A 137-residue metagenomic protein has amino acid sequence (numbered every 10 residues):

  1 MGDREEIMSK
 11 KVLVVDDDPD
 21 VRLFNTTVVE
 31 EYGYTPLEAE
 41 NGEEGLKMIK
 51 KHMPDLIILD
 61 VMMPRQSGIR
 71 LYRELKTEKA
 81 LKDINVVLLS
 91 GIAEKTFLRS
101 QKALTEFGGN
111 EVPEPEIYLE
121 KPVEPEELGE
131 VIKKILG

Functional and structural regions predicted by a protein language model:
V15-D16, A39, I57: Conserved sequence signature across two-component system core domains
L23-E31: Charged docking surfaces used in two-component/phosphorelay signaling
E38-K47, G68: Helix N-cap/capping motif at the beta->alpha junctions
K47, I69-K82: Short amphipathic alpha-helix used as the core "switch/output" element in two-component signaling
H52-I58: Active-site beta3 strand of CheY-like receiver
D60, S90: Active-site residues of response regulator receiver
M63: Receiver (REC) domain active-site loop signature in two-component systems and cognate sites in sensor histidine kinases
R70, A93-L119, E126, E130-K133: Alpha4 helix (beta4-alpha4-beta5 surface) of REC/receiver domains from two-component response regulators
